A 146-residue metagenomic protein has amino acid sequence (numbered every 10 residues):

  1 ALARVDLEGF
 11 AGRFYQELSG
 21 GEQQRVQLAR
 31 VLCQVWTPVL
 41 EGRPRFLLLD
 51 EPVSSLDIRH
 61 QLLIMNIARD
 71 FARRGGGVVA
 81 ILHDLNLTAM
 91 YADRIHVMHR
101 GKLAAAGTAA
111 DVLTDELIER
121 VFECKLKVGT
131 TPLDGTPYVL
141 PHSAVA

Functional and structural regions predicted by a protein language model:
L2-F10: Conserved ABC ATPase "signature" region
F14-L18, E22: Conserved ABC ATPase signature
T37-P38, Q61-R74: Helical segment within the ABC ATPase nucleotide-binding domain
E41-G42, L47-E51: Catalytic Walker B motif of ABC-type/P-loop ATPase nucleotide-binding domains
L82-H83: H-loop/switch region of ABC-family ATPase nucleotide-binding domains
A106-G107: ABC ATPase "signature
D115, E119-A146: ABC ATPase nucleotide-binding domains
